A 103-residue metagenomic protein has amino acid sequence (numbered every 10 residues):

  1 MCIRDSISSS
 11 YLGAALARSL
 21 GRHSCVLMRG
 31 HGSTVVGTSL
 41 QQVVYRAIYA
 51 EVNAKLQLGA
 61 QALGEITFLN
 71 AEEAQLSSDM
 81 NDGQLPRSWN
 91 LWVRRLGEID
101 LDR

Functional and structural regions predicted by a protein language model:
M1-D5: Conserved small/polar residues in nucleotide/adenosyl-binding loops
S10-A17: Anionic-ligand binding region
R22-R103: A conserved C-terminal secondary-structure "cap"
